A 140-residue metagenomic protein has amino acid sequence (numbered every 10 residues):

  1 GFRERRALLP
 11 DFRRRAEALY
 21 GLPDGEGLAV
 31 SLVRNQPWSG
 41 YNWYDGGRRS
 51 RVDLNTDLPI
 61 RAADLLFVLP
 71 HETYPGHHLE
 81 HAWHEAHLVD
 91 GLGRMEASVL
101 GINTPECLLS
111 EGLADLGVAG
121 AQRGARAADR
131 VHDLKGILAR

Functional and structural regions predicted by a protein language model:
G1-V52, P59: Contiguous, non-catalytic segments that form substrate-binding/exosite surfaces or channel walls
R5-L8, L66, E106, S110: Hydrophobic (often cysteine-bearing) scaffold residues that line and stabilize catalytic clefts of nucleotide/cofactor
D11, R34, A114, G120-A121: Primarily interfacial, aromatic-capped hydrophobic alpha-helices that serve as membrane anchors
D45-R49, A63, L109-G112: Short, solvent-exposed loop/turn segments at the edges of secondary structure
A62-L79: Short alpha-helix carrying the canonical HExxH Zn2+-binding catalytic motif
A63, L79-E106: Post-HEXXH active-site segment of zinc metalloproteases
P75-H87, G120-R130: Long, well-ordered alpha-helical segments
E111, V118-R140: Long, amphipathic alpha-helical stalk/connector segments used for oligomerization, subunit docking, or mechanical
